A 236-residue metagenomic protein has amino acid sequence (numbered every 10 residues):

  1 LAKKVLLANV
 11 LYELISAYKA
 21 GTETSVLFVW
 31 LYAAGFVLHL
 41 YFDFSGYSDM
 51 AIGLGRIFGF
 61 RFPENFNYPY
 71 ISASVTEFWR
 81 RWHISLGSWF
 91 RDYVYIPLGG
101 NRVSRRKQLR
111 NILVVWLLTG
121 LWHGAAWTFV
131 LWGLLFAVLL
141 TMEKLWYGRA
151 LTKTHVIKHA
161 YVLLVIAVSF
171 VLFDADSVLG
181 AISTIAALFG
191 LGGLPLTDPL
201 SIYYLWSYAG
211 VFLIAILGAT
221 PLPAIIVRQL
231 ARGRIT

Functional and structural regions predicted by a protein language model:
L1-T236: Membrane-embedded transmembrane alpha-helical bundles that form the catalytic cores of multi-pass lipid-modifying
